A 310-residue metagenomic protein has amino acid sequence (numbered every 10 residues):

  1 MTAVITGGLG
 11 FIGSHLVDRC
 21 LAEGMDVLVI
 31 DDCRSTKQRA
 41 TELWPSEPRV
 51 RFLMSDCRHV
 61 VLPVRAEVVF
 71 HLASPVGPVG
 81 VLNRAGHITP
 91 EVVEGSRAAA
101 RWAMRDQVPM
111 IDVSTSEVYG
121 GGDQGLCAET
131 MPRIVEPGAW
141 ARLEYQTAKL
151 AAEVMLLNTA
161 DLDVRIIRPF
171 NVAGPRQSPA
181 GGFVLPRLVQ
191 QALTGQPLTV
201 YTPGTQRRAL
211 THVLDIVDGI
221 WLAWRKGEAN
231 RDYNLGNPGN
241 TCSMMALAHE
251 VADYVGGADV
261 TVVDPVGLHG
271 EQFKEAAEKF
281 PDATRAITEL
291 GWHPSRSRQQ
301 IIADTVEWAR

Functional and structural regions predicted by a protein language model:
M1-F170: N-terminal Rossmann-like NAD(P)+-binding domain of SDR-like oxidoreductases, especially those catalyzing
T6, T89-V93, Y145-Q146, G182 (+4 more regions): Short, solvent-exposed loop/helix junctions and linker helices that flank or host conserved functional motifs
L9-I12, V79, G122, R176-S178 (+2 more regions): Gly/Ser/Thr-rich beta-alpha loop segments that engage phosphate groups in nucleotides
S14, A192-R310: C-terminal substrate-binding subdomain of Rossmann-fold SDR/epimerase-dehydratase oxidoreductases
L82-R84, R176-A180, K274-E275: Short, solvent-exposed loop/turn segments at secondary-structure boundaries
V118-Y119, V172-G174, I216, P238-N240: Conserved sequence/active-site signature of Rossmann-fold short-chain dehydrogenase/reductase
Q124-E129, L150, V154-R208, V213-W224 (+1 more regions): NAD(P)-dependent short-chain dehydrogenase/reductase
